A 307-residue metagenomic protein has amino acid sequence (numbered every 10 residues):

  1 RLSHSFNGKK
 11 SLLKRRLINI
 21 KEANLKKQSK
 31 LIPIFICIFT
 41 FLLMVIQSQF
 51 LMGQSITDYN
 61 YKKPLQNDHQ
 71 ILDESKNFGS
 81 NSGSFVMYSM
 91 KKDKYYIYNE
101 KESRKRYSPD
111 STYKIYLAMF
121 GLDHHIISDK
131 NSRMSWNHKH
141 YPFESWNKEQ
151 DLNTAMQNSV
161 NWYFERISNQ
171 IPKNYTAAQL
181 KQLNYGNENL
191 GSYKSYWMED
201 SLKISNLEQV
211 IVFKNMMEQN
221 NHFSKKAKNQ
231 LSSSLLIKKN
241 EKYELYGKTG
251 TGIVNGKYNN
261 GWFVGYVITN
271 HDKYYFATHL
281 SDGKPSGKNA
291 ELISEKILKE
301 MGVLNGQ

Functional and structural regions predicted by a protein language model:
R1-I56: Hydrophobic topogenic segments
Q54-S75, G79, R106, N169-N174 (+2 more regions): Structured C-terminal helix/loop/strand segments within mature extracytoplasmic catalytic/sensor domains
F85-K91: Short hydrophobic alpha-helical segments used for membrane anchoring or interfacial signaling
K91-R104: Short, conserved catalytic-motif segment at the N-terminal edge
R106-K130, A155, F276: Active-site SXXK
D123-K139, F223-K228: Short, well-structured active-site flanking segments
S132-K148, T154, I171-P172: Acidic helix-start/capping segments at beta-turn-to-alpha-helix junctions
D151-L152, F164-K214: Mid-domain, small-residue-enriched loop/turn segments at the edges of structured enzyme/sensor domains
